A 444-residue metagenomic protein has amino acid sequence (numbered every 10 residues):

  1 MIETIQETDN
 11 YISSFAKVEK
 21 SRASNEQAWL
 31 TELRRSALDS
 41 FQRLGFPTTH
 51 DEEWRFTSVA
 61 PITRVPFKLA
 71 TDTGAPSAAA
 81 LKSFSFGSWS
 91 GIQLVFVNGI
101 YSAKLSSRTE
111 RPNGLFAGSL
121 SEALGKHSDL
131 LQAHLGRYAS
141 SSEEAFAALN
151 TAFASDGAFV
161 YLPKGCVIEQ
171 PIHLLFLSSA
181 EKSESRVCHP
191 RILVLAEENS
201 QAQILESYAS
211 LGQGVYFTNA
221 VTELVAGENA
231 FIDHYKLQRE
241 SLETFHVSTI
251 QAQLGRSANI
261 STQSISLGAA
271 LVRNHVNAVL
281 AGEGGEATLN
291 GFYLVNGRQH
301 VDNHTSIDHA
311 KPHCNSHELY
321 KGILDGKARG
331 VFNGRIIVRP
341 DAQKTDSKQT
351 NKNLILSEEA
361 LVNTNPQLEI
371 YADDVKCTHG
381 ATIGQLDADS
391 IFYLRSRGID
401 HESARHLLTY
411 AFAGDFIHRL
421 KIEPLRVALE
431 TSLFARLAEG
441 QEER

Functional and structural regions predicted by a protein language model:
M1-A148, L319, L324-D325: N-terminal amphipathic, basic helical "cap/leader" segment at the start of enzyme domains
F116, L120, K126-I399, A413-R444: Conserved beta-strand/loop scaffold segments within soluble protein domains that form the structured core and edges
